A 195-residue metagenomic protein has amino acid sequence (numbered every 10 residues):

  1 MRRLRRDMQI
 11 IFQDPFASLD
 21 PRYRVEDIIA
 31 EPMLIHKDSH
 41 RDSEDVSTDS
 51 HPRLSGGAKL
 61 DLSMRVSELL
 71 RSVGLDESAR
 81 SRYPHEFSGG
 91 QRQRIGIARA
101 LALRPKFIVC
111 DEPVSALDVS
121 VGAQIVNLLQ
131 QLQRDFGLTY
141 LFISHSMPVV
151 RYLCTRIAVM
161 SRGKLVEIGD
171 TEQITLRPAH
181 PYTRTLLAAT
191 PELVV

Functional and structural regions predicted by a protein language model:
M1-Q9, D27, I35, Q173-P178: ABC ATPase NBD coupling module
K59-S78, L187-A188: Conserved ABC ATPase "signature" region
Y83-F87, Q91: Conserved ABC ATPase signature
A102-K106: A short, proline-enriched helix->beta-strand linker immediately N-terminal to the Walker B motif in ABC-type P-loop
V150-Y152: A short, surface-exposed alpha-helical micro-motif characterized by mixed small hydrophobic and charged/polar residues
R156, I168: Short, glycine/charged-rich "phosphate-handling" switch motifs in NTP-dependent and phosphotransfer domains
